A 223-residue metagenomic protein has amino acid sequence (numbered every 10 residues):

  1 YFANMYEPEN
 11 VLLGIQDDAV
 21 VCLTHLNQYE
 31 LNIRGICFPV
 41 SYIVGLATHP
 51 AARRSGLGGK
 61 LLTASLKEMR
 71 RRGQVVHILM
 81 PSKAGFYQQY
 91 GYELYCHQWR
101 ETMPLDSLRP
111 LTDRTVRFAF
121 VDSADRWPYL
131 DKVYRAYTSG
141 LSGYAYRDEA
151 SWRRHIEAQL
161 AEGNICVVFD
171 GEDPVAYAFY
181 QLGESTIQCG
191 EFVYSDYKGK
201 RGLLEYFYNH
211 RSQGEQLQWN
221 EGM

Functional and structural regions predicted by a protein language model:
Y1-N32, S142-I165: Active-site rim helix/loop that mediates acceptor-substrate recognition in acyltransferases
L13, A19-Y29, V40-Y42, A47 (+3 more regions): Conserved beta-strand in the GNAT
I43-R54, S82, T186-Y197: A short, internal acetyl-CoA/4′-phosphopantetheine-binding micro-motif in the GNAT/acyltransferase core
A52, M69-R70, F207: Hydrophobic pocket-lining residues that define ligand/cofactor binding sites across diverse proteins
A52-A64, K198-G202: Conserved acetyl-CoA pyrophosphate-binding loop and the N-cap/start of the following alpha-helix in GNAT-like
L62, K67-P81, S212-G222: Conserved GNAT acetyl-CoA-binding A-motif
R71-V75, P81-W99, M223: Conserved active-site alpha-helix within GNAT-family acetyltransferase domains
H97-G190, Y197-R201, E205-H210, E215-G222: Amide-forming acyltransferase catalytic core, primarily the GNAT-like/NAT-type and related acyltransferase folds
